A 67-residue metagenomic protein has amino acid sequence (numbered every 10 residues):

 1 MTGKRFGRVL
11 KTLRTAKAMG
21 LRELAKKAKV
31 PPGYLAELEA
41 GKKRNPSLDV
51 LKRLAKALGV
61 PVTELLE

Functional and structural regions predicted by a protein language model:
M1-A16: A short, Lys/Arg-rich alpha-helix, primarily the initiator
K11, R22, K52: Residues within the helices of the helix-turn-helix
R14, A25, A55: The alpha-helix within a helix-turn-helix
A18-L38: Short alpha-helical DNA-recognition segment
K29, D49-E64: DNA major-groove recognition helix of helix-turn-helix/homeodomain DNA-binding modules
K43-R44: Gly/Pro-rich interdomain helix-loop hinge
